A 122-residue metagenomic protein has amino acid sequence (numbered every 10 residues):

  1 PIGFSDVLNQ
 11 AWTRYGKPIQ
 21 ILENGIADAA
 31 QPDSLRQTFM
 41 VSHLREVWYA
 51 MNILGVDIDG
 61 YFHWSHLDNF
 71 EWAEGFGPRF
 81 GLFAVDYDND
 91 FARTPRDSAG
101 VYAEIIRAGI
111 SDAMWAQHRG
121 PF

Functional and structural regions predicted by a protein language model:
P1-F122: Non-catalytic scaffold segments within catalytic domains of secreted glycoside hydrolases
